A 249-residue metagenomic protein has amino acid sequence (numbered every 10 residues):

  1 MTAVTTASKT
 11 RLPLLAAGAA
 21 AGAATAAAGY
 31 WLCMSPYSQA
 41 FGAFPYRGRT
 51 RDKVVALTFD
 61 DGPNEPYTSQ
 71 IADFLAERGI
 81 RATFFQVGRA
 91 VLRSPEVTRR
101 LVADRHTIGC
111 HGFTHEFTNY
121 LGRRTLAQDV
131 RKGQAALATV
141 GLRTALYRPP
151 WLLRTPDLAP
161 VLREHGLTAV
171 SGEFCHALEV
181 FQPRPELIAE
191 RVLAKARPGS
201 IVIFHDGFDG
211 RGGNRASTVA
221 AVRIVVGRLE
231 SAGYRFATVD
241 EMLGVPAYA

Functional and structural regions predicted by a protein language model:
S8-C33: Hydrophobic alpha-helical topogenic segments used for membrane insertion/localization
C33-N119, T125, K132, A136 (+4 more regions): Active-site beta->alpha N-cap acidic-glycine motif
F59, Q86-G88, C110-G112, R148-W151 (+3 more regions): A cross-domain feature marking catalytic cores of carbohydrate-active enzymes and several ubiquitous metabolic/repair
D60, L75, I108, Y147-P150 (+2 more regions): Divalent metal-coordination and catalytic microenvironments
E116-L121, L178, D209-G212: A short acidic, helix-capping loop that chelates divalent metal ions and anchors anionic groups
R123-V130, R184-E190, A216-R223: Charged helix-capping and loop-helix junction motifs
A159-K195, Y234-V245: His/Asp/Glu-enriched short active-site or ligand-binding loop at hydrolase and phosphoryl-transfer sites
L193-D240: Catalytic grooves of carbohydrate-active enzymes
